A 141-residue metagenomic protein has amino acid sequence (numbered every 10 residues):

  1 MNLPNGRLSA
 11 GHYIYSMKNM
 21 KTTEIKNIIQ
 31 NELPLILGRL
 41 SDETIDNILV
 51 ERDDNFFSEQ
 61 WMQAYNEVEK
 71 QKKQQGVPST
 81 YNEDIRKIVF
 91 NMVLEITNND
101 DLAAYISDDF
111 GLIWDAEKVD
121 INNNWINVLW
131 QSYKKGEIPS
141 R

Functional and structural regions predicted by a protein language model:
N2-L3, R7, P34, K72 (+1 more regions): Compositionally biased, low-complexity repeat tracts
N2-N19: Short, Lys/Arg-enriched N-terminal segments with co-localized hydrophobic residues within the first ~10-30 amino acids
K18-M62: Membrane topogenic helices and adjacent juxtamembrane segments
K18-T23, S132-R141: Short amphipathic alpha-helical segments
I29, E59-T97, Y105-I138: C-terminal alpha-helical interaction appendages
